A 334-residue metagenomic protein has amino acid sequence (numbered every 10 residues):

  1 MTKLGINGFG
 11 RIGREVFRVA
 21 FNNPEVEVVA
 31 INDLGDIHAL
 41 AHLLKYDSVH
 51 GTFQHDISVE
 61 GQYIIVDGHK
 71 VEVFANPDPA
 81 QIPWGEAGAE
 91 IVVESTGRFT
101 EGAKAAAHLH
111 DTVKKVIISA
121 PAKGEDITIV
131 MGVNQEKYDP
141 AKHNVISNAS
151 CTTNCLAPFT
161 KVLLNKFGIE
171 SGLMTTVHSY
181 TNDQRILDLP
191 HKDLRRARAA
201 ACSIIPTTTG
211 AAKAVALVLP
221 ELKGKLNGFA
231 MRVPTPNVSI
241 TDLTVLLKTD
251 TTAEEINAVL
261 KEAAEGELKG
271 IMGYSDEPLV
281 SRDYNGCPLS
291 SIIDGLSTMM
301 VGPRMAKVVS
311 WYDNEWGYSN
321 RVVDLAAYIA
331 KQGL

Functional and structural regions predicted by a protein language model:
M1-A197, D324, K331-G333: N-terminal Rossmann-like NAD(P) cofactor-binding subdomain of oxidoreductases, focused on the glycine-rich
N7, R11, H38, A87 (+13 more regions): Conserved active-site and cofactor/substrate-binding residues in soluble primary-metabolism enzymes
R11, E15, V19, H42 (+7 more regions): Alpha-helical scaffold segments in soluble metabolic enzymes
I64, I129-M131, V145, L187 (+5 more regions): Short clusters of hydrophobic/aromatic residues that line enzyme substrate/ligand-binding pockets
Y138-P140, R196, V233-S239, M300-P303: Short, flexible turn/loop "capping" segments at secondary-structure junctions
K142-H143, A199-A201, V238-D242, M305-K307: Short, solvent-exposed beta-strand edge segments and adjacent coil->beta transition regions
N165, I169-P236: Acidic, glycine-rich segments within the central catalytic cores of soluble metabolic enzymes that bind/position
G228, I240, T244-L334: C-terminal active-site/capping subdomain that shapes the small-molecule cofactor and substrate pocket of enzyme
